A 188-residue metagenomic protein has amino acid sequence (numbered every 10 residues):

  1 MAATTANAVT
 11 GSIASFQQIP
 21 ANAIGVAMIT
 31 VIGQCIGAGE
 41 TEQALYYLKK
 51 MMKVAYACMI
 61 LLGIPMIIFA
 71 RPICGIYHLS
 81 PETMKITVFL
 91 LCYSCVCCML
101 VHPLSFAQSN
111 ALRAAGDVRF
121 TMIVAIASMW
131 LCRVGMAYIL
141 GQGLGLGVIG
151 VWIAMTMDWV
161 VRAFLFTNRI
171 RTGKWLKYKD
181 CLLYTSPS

Functional and structural regions predicted by a protein language model:
M1-S15, E82-V88, D117, V151: Interfacial/gating helices of multi-pass transporter permease domains
A2, A6, H78, E82 (+4 more regions): Membrane-targeting and insertion segments and their boundary/processing signals
A6-A70, H102-A125: Small-residue-rich hydrophobic transmembrane alpha-helices
A21-G25, S94-A114, F120-C132, M136 (+1 more regions): Short runs within selected transmembrane alpha-helices of multi-pass transporters and secretion channels
I32-C97, G141-S186: Short alpha-helical transmembrane segments in multi-pass integral membrane proteins
